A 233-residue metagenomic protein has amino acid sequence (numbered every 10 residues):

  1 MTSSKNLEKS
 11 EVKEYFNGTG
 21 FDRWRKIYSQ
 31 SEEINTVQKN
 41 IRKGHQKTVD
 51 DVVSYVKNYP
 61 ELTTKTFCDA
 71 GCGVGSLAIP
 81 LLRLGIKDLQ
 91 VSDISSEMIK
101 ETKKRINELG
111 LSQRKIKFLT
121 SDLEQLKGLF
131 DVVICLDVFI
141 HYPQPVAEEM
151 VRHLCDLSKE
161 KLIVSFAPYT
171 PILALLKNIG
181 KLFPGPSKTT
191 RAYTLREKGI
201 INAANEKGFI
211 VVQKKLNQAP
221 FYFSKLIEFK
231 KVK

Functional and structural regions predicted by a protein language model:
N6-P60, V74-L126, E148-E149, H153-D156 (+1 more regions): Class I (Rossmann-like) S-adenosyl-L-methionine-dependent methyltransferase catalytic domain, capturing the SAM-binding
T64-G73: Conserved class I S-adenosyl-L-methionine
I134: A conserved beta-strand element that flanks and buttresses the S-adenosyl-L-methionine
D137-V138: Short catalytic micro-motifs in class I SAM-dependent methyltransferases
